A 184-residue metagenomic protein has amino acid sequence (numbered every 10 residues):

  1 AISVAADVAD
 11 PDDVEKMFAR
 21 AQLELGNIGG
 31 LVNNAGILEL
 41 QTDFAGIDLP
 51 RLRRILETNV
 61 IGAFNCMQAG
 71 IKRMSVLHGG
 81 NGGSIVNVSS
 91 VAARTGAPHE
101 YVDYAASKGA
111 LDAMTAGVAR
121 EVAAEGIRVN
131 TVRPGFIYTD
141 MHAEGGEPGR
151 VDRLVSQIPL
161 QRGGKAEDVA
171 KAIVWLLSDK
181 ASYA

Functional and structural regions predicted by a protein language model:
L25, I127, R162-A184: C-terminal substrate-recognition "lid" of short-chain dehydrogenase/reductases
T42-F44, R51-R53, H142, L154: Substrate-binding pocket helix/loop in short-chain dehydrogenase/reductase
G46-R53, E57, E147: Short, well-ordered secondary-structure patches that form non-catalytic structural/interaction elements within domains
I47, G96-A105, G117: Active-site loop-to-helix junction immediately N-terminal to the catalytic Tyr of the SDR YXXXK motif in Rossmann-fold
M67, S107: Active-site helix of classical SDR
K72, R120-A124, S182: Alpha-helical segment proximal to the catalytic Tyr-Lys
S90: Residue(s) in the substrate-gating loop at a strand-loop-helix junction that position the organic substrate next
